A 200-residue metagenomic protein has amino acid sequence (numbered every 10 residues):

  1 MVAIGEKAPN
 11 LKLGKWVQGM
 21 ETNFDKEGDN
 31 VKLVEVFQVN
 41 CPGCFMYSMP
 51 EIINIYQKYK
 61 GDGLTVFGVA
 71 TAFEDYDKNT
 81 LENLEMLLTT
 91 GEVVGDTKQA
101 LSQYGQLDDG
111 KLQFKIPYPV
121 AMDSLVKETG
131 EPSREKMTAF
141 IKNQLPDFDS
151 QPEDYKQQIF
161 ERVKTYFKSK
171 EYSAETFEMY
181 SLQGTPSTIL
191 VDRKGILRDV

Functional and structural regions predicted by a protein language model:
M1, Q106-D108, A174-E178: Short, P/G- and charge-enriched loop/turn segments at secondary-structure junctions
M1-D25, R162-K164: N-terminal "domain-start" segment that seeds a small globular fold
I4, K26-E27, K60-G61, K111-K115 (+1 more regions): Extracellular/periplasmic catalytic domains that process cell-envelope and extracellular macromolecules
L11, P119-S124, F140-Q144, Q158 (+2 more regions): A short, hydrophobic beta-strand/beta-hairpin element that forms part of a small beta-sheet core
E21-I53, T65-A70: Short active-site neighborhood of thiol/selenol oxidoreductases, capturing the structured segment around
M46-S150, Y172: Structural microenvironment flanking redox-active thiols in thiol-disulfide oxidoreductases
Q113-E131, Q157-P186: Alpha-helix-centered segments that form part of catalytic cores
F148-D149, E153-F160: Intrinsically disordered, low-complexity domain-flanking/linker segments in eukaryotic proteins, enriched
